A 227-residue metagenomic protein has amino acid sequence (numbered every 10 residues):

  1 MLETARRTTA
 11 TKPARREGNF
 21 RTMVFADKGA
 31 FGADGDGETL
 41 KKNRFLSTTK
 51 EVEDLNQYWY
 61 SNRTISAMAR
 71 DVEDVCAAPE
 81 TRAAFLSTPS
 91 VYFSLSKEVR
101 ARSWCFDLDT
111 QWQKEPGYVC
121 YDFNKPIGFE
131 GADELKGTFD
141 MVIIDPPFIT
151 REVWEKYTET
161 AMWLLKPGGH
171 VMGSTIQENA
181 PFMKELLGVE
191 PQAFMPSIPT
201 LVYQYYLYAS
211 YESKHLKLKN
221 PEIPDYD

Functional and structural regions predicted by a protein language model:
M1-A101, L201, Y208, D227: S-adenosyl-L-methionine
A83-L86, R102-D107, H170-T175: Short, hydrophobic beta-strand segments that form beta-sheet elements in well-ordered domains
S90-G128: Class I SAM-dependent methyltransferase SAM/SAH-binding core
S90-V91, T110-Q111, F148-I149, E178-N179 (+1 more regions): Conserved beta-strand elements of beta-rich interaction domains across eukaryotes, especially beta-propellers
K114, F129-A132, T150-K156: Active-site-adjacent loop/helix micro-motif of nuclease/hydrolase catalytic cores
F129-I143: A short acidic, Gly/Pro-enriched loop at the edge of an enzyme's catalytic core that lines a small-molecule cofactor
F139-W154: A short SAM/SAH-binding and catalytic strip from SAM-dependent methyltransferases
R151-L218: C-terminal substrate-binding/active-site "lid" region of AdoMet-derived donor-dependent transferases
